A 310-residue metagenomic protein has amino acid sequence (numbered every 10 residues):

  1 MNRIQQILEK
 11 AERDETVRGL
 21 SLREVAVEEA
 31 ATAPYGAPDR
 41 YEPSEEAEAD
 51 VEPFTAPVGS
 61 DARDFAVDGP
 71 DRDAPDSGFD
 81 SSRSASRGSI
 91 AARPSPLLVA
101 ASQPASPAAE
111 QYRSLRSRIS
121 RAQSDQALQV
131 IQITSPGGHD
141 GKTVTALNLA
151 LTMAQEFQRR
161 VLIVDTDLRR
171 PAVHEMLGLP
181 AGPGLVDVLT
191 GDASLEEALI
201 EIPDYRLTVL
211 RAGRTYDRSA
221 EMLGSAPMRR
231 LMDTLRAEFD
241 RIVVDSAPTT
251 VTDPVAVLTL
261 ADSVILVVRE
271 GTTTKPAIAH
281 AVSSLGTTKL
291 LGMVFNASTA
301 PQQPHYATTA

Functional and structural regions predicted by a protein language model:
M1-A310: P-loop NTP-binding module
